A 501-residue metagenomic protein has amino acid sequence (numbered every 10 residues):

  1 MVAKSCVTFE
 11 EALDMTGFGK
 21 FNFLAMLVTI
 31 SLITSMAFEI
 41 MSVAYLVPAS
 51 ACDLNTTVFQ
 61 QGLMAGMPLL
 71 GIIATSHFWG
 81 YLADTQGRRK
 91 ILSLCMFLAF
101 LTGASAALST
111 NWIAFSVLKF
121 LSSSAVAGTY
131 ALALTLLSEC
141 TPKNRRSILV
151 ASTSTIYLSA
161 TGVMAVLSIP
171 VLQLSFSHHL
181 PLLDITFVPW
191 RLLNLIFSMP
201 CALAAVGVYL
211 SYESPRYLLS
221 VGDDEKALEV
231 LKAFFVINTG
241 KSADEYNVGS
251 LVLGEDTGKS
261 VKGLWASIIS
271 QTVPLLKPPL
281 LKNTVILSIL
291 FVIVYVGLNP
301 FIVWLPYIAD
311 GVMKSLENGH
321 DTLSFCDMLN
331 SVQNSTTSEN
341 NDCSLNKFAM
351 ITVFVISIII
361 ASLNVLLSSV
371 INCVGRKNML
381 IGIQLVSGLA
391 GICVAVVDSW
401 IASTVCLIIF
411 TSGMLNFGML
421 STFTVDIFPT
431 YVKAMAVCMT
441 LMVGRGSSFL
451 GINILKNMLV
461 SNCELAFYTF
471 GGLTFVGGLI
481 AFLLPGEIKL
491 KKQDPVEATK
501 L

Functional and structural regions predicted by a protein language model:
M1-K232, L251-S315, T337-L501: Transmembrane-helix signature of 12-pass secondary carriers
W190, S270, S324-S331: Polar/charged alpha-helical tracts
F235-G249, K314: Short intracellular "coupling" helices and adjacent cytoplasmic loop segments at the cytosolic face of multi-pass
D244-S250, G319-S324: Short, flexible loop/turn segments with low-complexity composition
N318-L329, S338, L345: Long, K/E/R/D-enriched contiguous segments that form extended
